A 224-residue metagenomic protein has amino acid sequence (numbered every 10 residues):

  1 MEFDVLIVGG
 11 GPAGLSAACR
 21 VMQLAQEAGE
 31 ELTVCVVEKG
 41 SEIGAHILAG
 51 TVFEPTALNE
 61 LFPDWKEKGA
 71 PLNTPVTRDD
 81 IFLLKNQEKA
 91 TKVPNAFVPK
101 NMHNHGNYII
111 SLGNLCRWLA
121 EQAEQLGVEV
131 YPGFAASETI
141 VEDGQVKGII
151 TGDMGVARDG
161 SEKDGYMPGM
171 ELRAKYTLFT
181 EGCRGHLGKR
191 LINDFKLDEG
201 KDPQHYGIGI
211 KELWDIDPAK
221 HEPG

Functional and structural regions predicted by a protein language model:
M1-V8, P12, G127-F134: Glycine/serine-rich loop-strand microenvironments at binding/catalytic pocket rims
E2, K92, G169-R173: Well-ordered beta-strand positions in beta-sheet-rich domains
D4-C35: N-terminal Rossmann-like FAD-binding beta1-loop-alpha1 element of flavoenzymes
A13, E42, R184: Conserved Rossmann-like nucleotide-cofactor binding loop
E30, G113, R117-W118, Q122-G224: Predominantly flavin-linked oxidoreductase catalytic cores and closely associated redox partners
E31, C35-E88: N-terminal FAD cofactor-binding segment of flavoenzymes
H46-L48, P94, K189-I192: Short, solvent-exposed loop/turn and secondary-structure capping segments
A90-N114, E121, G148: Helix-loop-beta segment of a Rossmann-like dinucleotide-binding subdomain
